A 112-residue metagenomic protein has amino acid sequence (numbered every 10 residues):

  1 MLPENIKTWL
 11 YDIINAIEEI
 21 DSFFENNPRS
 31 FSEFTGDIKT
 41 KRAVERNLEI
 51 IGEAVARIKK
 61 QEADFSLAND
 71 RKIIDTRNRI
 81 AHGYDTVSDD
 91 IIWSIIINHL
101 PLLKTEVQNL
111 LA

Functional and structural regions predicted by a protein language model:
M1-A112: Solvent-exposed interaction patches of small proteins and small membrane subunits
